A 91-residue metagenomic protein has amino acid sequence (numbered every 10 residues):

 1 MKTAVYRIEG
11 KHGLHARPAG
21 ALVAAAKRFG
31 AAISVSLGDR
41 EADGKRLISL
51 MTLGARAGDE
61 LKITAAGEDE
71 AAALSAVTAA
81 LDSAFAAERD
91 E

Functional and structural regions predicted by a protein language model:
M1-V5, E60-K62: Intrinsic-disorder/low-complexity, polar/charged segments enriched in Ser/Thr/Lys/Arg/Asp/Glu/Gln
R7-A57, A71, D82: Compact, glycine-rich, soluble single-domain proteins
R56-E91: C-terminal structural segments of small proteins and small subunits
